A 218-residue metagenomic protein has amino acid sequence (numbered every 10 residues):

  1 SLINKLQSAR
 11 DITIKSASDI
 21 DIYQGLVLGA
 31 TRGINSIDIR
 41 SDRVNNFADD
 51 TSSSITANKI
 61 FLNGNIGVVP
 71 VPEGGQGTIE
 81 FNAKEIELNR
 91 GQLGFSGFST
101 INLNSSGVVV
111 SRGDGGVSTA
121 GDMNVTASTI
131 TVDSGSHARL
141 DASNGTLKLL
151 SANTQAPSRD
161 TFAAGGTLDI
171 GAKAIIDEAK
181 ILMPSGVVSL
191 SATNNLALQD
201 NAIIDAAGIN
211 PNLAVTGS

Functional and structural regions predicted by a protein language model:
S1-S218: Extracellular and secretory-pathway beta-repeat/beta-biased strand scaffolds
